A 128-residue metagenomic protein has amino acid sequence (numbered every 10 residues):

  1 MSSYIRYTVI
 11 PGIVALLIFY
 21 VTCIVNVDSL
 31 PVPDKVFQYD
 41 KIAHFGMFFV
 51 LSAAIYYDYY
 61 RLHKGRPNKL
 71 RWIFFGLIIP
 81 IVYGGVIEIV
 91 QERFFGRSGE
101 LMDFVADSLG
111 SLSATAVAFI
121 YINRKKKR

Functional and structural regions predicted by a protein language model:
M1-F104, S108-R128: Bulky hydrophobic segments
